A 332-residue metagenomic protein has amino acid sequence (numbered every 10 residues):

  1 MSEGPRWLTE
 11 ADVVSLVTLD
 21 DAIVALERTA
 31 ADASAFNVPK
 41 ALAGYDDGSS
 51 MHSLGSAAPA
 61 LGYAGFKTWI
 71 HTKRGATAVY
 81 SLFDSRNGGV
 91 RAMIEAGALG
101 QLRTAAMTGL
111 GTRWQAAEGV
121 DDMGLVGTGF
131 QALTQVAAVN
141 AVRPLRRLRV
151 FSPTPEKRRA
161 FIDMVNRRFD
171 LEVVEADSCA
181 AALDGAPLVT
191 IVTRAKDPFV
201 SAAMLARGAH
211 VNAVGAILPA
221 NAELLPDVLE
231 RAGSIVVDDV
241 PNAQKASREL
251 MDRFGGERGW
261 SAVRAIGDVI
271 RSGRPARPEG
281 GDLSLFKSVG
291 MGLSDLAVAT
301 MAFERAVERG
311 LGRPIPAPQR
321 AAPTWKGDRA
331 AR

Functional and structural regions predicted by a protein language model:
M1-Q101, G109, G119, R264 (+5 more regions): N-terminal ligand-binding/catalytic initiation module
Q115-D122, P144, A206-R207: Short helix-loop-beta connector
M123-G124, S284: Conserved beta-strand elements of the Class I
T128-G129: Glycine-rich Rossmann-fold phosphate-binding loop(s) that bind the pyrophosphate of adenine dinucleotide cofactors
A132-L133: N-terminal Rossmann-fold NAD(P) dinucleotide-binding loop
V142-R168: NAD(P)-binding Rossmann-fold cofactor-contacting core
L171-G255: Rossmann-like adenosine-cofactor binding region
A220-W325: Adenosine-phosphate binding glycine-rich loop
